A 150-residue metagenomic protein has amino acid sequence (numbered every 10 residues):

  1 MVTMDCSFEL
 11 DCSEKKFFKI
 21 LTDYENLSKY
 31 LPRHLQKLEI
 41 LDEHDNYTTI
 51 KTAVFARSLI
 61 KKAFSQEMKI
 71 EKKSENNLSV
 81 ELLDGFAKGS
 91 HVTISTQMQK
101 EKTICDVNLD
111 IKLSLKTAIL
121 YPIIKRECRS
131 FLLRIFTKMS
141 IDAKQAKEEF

Functional and structural regions predicted by a protein language model:
M1-D45: Hydrophobic ligand-binding cavity/cleft-lining segments
M1-S7, Y47-T49, S65, N77 (+2 more regions): Intrinsic-disorder/low-complexity, polar/charged segments enriched in Ser/Thr/Lys/Arg/Asp/Glu/Gln
C6-F8, K37-E39, S65-E71, S90-M98: Hydrophobic/aromatic beta-strand elements that line small-molecule binding cavities or substrate pockets in beta-rich
S13, E43-D45, E75, Q99-K102: Short strand-connecting beta-turns/loops that link adjacent beta-strands
K16-L21, L27, I50, I70 (+2 more regions): Hydrophobic pocket/interface hotspot
E25, C128, L132-K147: Short amphipathic alpha-helical signal-transduction/dimerization elements
E39-L83, K138-K144, F150: Glycine-rich portal/gate segments that line the openings of hydrophobic small-molecule binding cavities
L82-L133: Beta-strand/loop substructures that line and gate deep hydrophobic ligand-binding cavities in soluble
